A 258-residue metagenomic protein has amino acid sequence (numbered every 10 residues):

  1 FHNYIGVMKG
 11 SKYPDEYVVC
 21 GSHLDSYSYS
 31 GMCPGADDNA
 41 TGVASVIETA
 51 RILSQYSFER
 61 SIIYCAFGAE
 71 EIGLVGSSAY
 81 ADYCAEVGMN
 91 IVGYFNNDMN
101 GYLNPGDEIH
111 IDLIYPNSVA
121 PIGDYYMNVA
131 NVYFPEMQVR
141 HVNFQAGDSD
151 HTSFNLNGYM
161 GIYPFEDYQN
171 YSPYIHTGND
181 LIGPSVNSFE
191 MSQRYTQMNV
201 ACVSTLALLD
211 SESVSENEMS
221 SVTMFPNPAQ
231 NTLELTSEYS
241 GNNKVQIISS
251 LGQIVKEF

Functional and structural regions predicted by a protein language model:
F1, S28-S118: Acidic/histidine-rich catalytic neighborhood of metal-dependent amide-processing enzymes
F1-M8: A non-catalytic alpha/beta surface segment that caps or lines the substrate-entry region of metallo-dependent hydrolase
S11-Y13, L24-S28, G68-G73, D98-L103 (+3 more regions): Solvent-exposed loop/turn segments at secondary-structure junctions within structured extracellular/periplasmic domains
E16, R60, G241-V245: Short beta-strand/loop motifs in extracellular/secreted proteins, especially within beta-sandwich accessory domains
Y17-G21: Short beta-strand element of the alpha/beta-hydrolase
Y102-D210: Active-site-adjacent substrate-binding region of metalloamidase/peptidase-like peptide-processing proteins
A207-S220: Low-complexity, Pro/Thr/Ser/Gly/Ala-rich linker/spacer regions in secreted, extracellular modular proteins
N217-F258: C-terminal outer-membrane/trafficking sorting elements
